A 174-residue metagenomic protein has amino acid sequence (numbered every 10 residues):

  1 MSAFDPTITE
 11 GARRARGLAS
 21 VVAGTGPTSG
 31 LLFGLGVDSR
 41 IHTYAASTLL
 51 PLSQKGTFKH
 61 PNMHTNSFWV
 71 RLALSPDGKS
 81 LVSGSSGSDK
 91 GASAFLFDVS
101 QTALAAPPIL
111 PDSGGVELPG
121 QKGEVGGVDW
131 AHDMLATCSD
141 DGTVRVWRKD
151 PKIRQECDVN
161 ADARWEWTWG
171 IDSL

Functional and structural regions predicted by a protein language model:
S2-A12, P27, R40, L50-R71 (+2 more regions): Terminal intrinsically disordered, low-complexity extensions flanking WD-repeat/beta-propeller proteins
G17-G24, T28-G30, L35, H42: Oxyanion-binding "anion nests"
